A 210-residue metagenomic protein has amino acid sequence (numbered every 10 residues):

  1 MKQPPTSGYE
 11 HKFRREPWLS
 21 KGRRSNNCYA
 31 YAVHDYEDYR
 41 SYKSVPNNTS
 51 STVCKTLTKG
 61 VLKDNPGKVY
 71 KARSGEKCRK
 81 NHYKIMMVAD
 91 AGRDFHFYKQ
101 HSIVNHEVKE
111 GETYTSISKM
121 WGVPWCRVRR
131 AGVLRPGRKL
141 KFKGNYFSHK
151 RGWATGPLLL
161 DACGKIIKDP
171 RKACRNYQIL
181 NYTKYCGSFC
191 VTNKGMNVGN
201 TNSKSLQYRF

Functional and structural regions predicted by a protein language model:
M1-K68: Cysteine-nucleophile protease catalytic domains, especially the papain-like/related folds used in DUB/UBL proteases
A30, H34, T115-K119, C126: Solvent-exposed, polar/charged alpha-helical surfaces in well-ordered, non-transmembrane soluble domains, broadly
Y36, R40, W121, R129-G132: Sec/Tat-exported extracytoplasmic proteins
S51-V104, K109, K141-A154: ...with weaker cross-activation on analogous glycine-rich loops/strands in unrelated enzymes
V104-G122: Primarily a LysM-type cell-wall glycan-binding module
G111, W125-F142: Short acidic, glycine/serine/threonine-rich helix-capping segments at coil-helix boundaries
K141-F210: Active-site or metal-binding loop neighborhoods of secreted/extracellular toxin and effector enzymes
